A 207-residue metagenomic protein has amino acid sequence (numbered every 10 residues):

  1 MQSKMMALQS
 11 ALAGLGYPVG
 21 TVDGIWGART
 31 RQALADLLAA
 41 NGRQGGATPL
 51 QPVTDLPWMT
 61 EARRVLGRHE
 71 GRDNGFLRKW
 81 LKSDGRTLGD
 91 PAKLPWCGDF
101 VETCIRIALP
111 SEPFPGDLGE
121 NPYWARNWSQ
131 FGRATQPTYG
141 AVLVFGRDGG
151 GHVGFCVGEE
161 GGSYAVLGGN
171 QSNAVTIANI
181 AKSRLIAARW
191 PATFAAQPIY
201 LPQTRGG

Functional and structural regions predicted by a protein language model:
M1-M6, S10-P52: Short acidic, glycine/serine/threonine-rich helix-capping segments at coil-helix boundaries
Q2-M6, G24-A28, P52-L56, P91-D99 (+1 more regions): Soluble non-cytosolic domains of exported or imported proteins
Q9-L12, A62, G140: Transmembrane-helix signature of membrane-embedded glycosylation machinery that interfaces with polyprenol carriers
V19-V22, H69-K79, E112-N121: Surface-exposed patches in mature extracellular/periplasmic domains of secreted proteins
G45-P110, P198-G207: N-terminal capping segments
T54-L56, P110-I177: ...with weaker cross-activation on analogous glycine-rich loops/strands in unrelated enzymes
M59, Y164, L185-I186: A broad, low-specificity signal marking well-ordered, structured residues that form hydrophobic/aromatic
K182-G207: Low-complexity, Gly/Ser/Thr/Pro-rich intrinsically disordered linker/tail segments
